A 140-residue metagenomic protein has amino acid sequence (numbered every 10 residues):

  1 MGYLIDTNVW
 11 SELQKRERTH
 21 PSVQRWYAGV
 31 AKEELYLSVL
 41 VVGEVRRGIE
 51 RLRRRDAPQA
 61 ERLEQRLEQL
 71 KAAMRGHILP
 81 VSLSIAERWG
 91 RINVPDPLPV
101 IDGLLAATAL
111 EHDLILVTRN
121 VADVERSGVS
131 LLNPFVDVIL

Functional and structural regions predicted by a protein language model:
M1, A106, L110-L140: Acidic, PIN/NYN-like endoribonuclease modules and their adjacent C-terminal/linker elements
M1-V41, R51-R66, V138-L140: Short, well-structured N-terminal submotif of metal-dependent ribonuclease cores
D6, E44, D102, N120-D123: Acidic active-site catalytic centers that drive phospho-/nucleotidyl reactions and related ester hydrolyses
W10, V42-V45, A86, V124: A generic structural signal for short hydrophobic patches within well-formed alpha-helices
Q14, I49, N93, G128 (+1 more regions): Short, flexible helix/strand-to-coil boundary loops that buttress conserved ligand/catalytic motifs in alpha/beta
L35, G76, V129: Short, conserved active-site loop motifs that form the nucleotide-linked donor/cofactor pocket
R47-E50, E61, A72-R119: Active-site neighborhoods of divalent-metal-dependent phosphate/nucleic-acid chemistry enzymes
